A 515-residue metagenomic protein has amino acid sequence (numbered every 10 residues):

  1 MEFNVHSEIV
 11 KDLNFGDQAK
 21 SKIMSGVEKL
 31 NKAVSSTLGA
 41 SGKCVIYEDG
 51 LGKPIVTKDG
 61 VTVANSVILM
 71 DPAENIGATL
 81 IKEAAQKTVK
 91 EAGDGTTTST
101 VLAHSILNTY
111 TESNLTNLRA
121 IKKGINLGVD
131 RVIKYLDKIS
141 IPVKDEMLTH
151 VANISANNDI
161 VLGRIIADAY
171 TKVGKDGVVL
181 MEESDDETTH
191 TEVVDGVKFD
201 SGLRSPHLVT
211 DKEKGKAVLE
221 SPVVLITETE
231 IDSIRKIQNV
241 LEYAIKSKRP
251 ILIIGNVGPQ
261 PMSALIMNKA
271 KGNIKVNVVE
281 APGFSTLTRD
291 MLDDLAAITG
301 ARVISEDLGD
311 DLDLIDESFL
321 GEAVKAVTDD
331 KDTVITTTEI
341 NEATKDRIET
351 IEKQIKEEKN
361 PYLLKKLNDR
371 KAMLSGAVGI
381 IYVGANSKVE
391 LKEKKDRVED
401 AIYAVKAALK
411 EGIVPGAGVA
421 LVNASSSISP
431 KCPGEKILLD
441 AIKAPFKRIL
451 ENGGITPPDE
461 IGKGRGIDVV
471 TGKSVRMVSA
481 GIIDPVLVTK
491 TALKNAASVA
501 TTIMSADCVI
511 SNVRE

Functional and structural regions predicted by a protein language model:
M1-L51: N-terminal, positively charged regions that mediate nucleic acid binding
F15, S21-I23, I68-N75, I121 (+1 more regions): Extended, low-charge hydrophobic alpha-helical regions
I23, G39, G93, L115 (+8 more regions): Residue-level signature of catalytic and energy-coupling elements of molecular machines, predominantly ATP/GTP-dependent
G50, P54, L102-N108, D130-D137 (+3 more regions): Core structural elements
K53-V89, R204-K216, T227-E242: Glycine-rich oxoanion-binding loops at beta->alpha junctions
T88-T98, I413-P415: Glycine/serine-rich anion-binding loops at beta->alpha junctions that coordinate negatively charged ligand groups
D94, E112, T116-A152, V218-S221 (+3 more regions): A structural-propensity feature for long, helix-poor, extended segments
V132-P415, V509-E515: Long, structured protein-protein interaction/assembly regions in large complexes
